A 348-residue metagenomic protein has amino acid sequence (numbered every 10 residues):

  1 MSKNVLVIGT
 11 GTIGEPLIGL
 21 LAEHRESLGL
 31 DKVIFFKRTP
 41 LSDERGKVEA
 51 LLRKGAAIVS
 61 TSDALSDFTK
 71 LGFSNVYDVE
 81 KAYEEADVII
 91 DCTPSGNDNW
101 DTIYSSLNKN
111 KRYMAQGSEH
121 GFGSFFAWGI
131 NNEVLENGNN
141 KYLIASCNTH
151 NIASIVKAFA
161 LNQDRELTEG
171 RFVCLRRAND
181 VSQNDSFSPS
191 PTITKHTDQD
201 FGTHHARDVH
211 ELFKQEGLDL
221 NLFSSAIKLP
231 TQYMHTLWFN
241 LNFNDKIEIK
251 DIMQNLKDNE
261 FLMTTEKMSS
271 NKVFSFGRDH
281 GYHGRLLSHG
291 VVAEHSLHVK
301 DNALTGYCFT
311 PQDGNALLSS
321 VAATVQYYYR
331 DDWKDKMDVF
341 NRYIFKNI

Functional and structural regions predicted by a protein language model:
M1-S182, K334-M337: N-terminal Rossmann-like NAD(P) cofactor-binding subdomain of oxidoreductases, focused on the glycine-rich
V7, A145-S146, K195-Q199, T310-D313: Hydrophobic alpha-helical scaffolding
G11, E15, V76, Y83 (+5 more regions): Electropositive phosphate-/nucleotide-binding environments in soluble metabolic enzymes
P16-V76, E166-E169, V173-C174, N179-C308: C-terminal substrate-binding/catalytic lobe of Rossmann-fold NAD(P)-dependent oxidoreductases
I18, A153-A160, A206-H210, K250-M253 (+1 more regions): Predominant activation on well-ordered alpha-helical scaffold segments within soluble catalytic domains
A22, A160, K257, V325-D332: Hydrophobic/aromatic-lined pockets within catalytic cores
I90, N244, Q312: Glycine-/small-residue-rich active-site loops that bind phosphorylated ligands and cofactors
D279-I348: NAD(P)-dependent Rossmann-like dehydrogenase/reductase catalytic/cofactor-binding core
